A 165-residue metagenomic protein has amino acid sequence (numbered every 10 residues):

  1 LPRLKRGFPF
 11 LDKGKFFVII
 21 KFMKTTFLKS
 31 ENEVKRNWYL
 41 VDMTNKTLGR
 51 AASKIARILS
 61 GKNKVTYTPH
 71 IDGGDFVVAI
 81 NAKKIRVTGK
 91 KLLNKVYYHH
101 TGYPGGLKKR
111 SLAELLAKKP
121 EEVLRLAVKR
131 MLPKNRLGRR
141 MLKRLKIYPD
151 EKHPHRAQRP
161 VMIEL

Functional and structural regions predicted by a protein language model:
R3-R6: Basic polycationic patches enriched in arginine
K15-I19: Short, positively charged and aromatic/hydrophobic N-terminal segments
I20-L126, L132, R136, P154-L165: Ribosome large-subunit tunnel/peptidyl-transferase-proximal elements
L132-Y148: C-terminal structural segments of small proteins and small subunits
I147-H155: Short, highly charged C-terminal tails/helix-capping segments
